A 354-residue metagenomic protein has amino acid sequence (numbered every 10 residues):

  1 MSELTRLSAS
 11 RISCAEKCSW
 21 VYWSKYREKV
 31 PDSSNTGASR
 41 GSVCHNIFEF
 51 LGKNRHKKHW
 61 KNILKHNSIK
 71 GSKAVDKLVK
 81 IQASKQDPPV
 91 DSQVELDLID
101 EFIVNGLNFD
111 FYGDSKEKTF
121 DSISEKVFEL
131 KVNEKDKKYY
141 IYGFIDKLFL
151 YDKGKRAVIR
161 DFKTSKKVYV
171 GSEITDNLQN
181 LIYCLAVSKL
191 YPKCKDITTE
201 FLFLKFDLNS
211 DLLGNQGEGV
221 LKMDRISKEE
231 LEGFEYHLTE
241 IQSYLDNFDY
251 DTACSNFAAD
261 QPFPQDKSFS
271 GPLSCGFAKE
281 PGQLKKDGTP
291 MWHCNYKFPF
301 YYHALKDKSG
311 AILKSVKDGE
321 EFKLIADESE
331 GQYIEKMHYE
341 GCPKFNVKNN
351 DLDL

Functional and structural regions predicted by a protein language model:
M1-L354: RecB-family 4Fe-4S metal-dependent nuclease core
